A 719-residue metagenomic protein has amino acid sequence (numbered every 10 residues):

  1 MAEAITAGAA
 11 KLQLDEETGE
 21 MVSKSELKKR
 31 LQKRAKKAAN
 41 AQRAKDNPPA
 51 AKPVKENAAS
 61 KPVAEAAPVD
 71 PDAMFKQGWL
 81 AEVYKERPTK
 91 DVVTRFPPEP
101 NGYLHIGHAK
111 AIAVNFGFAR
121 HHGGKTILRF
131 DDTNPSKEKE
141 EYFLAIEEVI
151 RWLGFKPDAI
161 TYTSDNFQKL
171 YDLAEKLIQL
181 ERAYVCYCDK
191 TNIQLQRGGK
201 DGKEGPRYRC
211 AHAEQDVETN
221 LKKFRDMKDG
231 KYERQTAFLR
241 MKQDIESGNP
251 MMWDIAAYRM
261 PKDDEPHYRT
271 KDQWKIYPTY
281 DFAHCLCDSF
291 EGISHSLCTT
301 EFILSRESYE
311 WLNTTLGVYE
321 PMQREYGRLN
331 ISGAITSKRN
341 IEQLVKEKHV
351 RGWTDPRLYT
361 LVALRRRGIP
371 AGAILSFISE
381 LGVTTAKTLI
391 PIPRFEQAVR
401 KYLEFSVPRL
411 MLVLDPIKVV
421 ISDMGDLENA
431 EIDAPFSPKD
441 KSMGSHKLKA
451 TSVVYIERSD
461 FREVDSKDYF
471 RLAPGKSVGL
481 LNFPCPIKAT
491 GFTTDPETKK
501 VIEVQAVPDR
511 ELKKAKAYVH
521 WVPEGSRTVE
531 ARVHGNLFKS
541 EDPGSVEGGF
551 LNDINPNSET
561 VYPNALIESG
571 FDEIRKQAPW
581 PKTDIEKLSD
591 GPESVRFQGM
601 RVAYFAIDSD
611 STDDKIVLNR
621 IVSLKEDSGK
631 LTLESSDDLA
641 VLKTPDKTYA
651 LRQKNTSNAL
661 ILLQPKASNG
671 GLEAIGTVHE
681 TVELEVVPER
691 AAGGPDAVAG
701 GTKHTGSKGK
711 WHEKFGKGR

Functional and structural regions predicted by a protein language model:
M1-E17, P688-V698: Primarily low-complexity, compositionally biased regions used by nucleic-acid-associated proteins for macromolecular
A7-G8, Q235, L414, L472-P474 (+2 more regions): A short, compositionally biased
G8-T279, E320-E325: NTP-dependent nucleotidyl-transfer catalytic core
T94-N101, I127-D132, S289-L297, D355-L361 (+1 more regions): Glycine- and acidic
Y162, L180-I341, V399, P408 (+2 more regions): Active-site cores that bind ATP or allylic diphosphates and position pyrophosphate for catalysis
F302-R306, E310-L312, L375, S379-L381 (+1 more regions): Core subunits and conserved enzymes of cellular information-processing and envelope-translocation systems across
P321-A398, Y402: Long, charged, mostly alpha-helical binding arms that flank functional sites
G629-R719: Long Lys/Arg-rich low-complexity intrinsically disordered regions in nucleic-acid-associated proteins
